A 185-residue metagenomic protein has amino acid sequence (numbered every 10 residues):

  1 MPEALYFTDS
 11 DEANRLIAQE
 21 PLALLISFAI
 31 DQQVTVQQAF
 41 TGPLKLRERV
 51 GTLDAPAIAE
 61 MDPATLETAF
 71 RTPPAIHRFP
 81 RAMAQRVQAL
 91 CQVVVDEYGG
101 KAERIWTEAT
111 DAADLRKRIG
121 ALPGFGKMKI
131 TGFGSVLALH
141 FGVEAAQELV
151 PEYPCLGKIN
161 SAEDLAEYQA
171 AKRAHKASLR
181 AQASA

Functional and structural regions predicted by a protein language model:
M1-R15, Q19, A112-A121, K127-A185: C-terminal accessory module of base-excision DNA glycosylases/AP lyases that mediates lesion recognition and DNA
E12-A23, Q33-T35, H77-A82: Structural motif
L25-A29: Short, aromatic/basic-rich helix-turn unit that serves as a nucleic-acid recognition element
Q33-Q38, G51, V95, F141-G142: Short alpha-helix boundary/capping elements
F40-L46: Short Gly/aromatic-enriched secondary-structure transition segments
L46-A121: Alpha-helical ds-nucleic-acid-binding substructure associated with the helix-hairpin-helix region of base-excision DNA
